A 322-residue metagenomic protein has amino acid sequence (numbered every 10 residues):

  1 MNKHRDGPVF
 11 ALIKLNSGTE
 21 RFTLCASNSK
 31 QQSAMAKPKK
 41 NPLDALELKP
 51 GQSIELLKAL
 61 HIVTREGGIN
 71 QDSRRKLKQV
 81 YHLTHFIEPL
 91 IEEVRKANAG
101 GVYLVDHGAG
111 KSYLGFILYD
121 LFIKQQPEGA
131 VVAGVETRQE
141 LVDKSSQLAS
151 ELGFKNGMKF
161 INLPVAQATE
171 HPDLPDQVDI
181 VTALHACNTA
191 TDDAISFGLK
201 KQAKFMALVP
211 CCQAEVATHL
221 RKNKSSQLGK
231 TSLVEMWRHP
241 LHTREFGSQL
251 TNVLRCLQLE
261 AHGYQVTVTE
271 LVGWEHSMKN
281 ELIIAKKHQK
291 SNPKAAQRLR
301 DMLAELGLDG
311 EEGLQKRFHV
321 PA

Functional and structural regions predicted by a protein language model:
N2-R5, L12-A59, R65-E66, D72-R74 (+3 more regions): Class I S-adenosyl-L-methionine
Q79-G100: Conserved alpha-helix/loop element of class I SAM-dependent methyltransferases that forms part of the SAM/SAH-binding
A99-G110: Conserved class I S-adenosyl-L-methionine
G101, G129, V178: Phosphate-coordination loops involved in phosphoryl transfer and adenosine-cofactor binding
K111-P127: Conserved SAM-binding loop of SAM-dependent methyltransferases across substrates and taxa, primarily the Class I
K124-E128, E151-F154: Short helix-capping segments at alpha-helix termini
P127-A130, Y264: A generic structural motif
V131-E136: Conserved SAM-binding motif I beta-strand of class I
